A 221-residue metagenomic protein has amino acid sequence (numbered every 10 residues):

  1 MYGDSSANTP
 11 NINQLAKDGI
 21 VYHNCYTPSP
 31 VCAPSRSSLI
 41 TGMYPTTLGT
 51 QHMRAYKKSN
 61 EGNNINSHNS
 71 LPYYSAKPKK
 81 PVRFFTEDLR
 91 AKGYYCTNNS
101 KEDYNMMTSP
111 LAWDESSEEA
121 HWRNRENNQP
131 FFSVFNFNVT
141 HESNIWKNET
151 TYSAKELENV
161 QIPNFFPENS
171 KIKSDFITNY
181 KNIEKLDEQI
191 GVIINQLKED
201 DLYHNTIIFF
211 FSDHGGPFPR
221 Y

Functional and structural regions predicted by a protein language model:
M1-Y221: Formylglycine-dependent sulfatase
